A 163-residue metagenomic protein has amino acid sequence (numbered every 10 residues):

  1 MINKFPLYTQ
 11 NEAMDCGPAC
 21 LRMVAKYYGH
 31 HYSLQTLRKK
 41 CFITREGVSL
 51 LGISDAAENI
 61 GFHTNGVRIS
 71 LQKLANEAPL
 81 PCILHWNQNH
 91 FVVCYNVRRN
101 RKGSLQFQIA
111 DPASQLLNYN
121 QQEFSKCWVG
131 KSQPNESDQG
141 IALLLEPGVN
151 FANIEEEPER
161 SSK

Functional and structural regions predicted by a protein language model:
M1-I69, P79-L80, Q88, K102 (+1 more regions): Cysteine-nucleophile protease catalytic domains, especially the papain-like/related folds used in DUB/UBL proteases
C41-V48, A75-N87, F91-K163: Noncatalytic regulatory segments and standalone regulatory/sensor domains
